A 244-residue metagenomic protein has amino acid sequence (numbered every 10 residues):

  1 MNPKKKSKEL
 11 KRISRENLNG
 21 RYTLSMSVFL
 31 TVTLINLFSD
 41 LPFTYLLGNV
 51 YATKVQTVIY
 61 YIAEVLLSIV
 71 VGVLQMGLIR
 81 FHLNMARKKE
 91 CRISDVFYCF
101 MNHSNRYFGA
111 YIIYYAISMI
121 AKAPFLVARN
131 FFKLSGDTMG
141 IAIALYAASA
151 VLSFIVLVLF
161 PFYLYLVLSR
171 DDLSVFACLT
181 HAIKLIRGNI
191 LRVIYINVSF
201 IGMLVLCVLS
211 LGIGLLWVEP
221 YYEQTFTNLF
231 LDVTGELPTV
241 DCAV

Functional and structural regions predicted by a protein language model:
N2, Q56-E90, D137-S174, L204-V240: Selective recognition of hydrophobic, aromatic-rich stretches within alpha-helical transmembrane segments of polytopic
N2-I35, I93-I120, I155-V208, V244: Interfacial aromatic "cap" segments that immediately flank transmembrane helices in multipass membrane proteins
K8, G48-N49, N84-M85, K89 (+1 more regions): Cytoplasmic juxtamembrane interface segments
Y22, M26, K54-V65, S104-F108 (+4 more regions): Hydrophobic, aromatic-rich alpha-helical transmembrane segments and their membrane-interface anchor motifs
T33-T44: Alpha-helical transmembrane segments of multi-pass membrane proteins
P42-L46, A128, F132, V167 (+1 more regions): Helix-loop junctions at the membrane-solvent interface of multi-pass transporters, primarily the C-terminal
T44-Y60, F132-K133: Juxtamembrane/transmembrane-helix boundary motifs at the membrane-water interface
I117-Y146, A150-V151: Membrane-proximal helix-loop-helix units in multi-pass membrane proteins
